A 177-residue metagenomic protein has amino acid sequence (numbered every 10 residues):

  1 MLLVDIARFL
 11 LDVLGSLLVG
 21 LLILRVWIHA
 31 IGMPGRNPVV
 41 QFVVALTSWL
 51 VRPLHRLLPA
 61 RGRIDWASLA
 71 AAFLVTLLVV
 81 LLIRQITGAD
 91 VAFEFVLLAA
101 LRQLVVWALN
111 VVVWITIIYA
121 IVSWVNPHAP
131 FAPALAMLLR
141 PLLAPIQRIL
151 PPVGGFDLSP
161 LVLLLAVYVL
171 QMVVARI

Functional and structural regions predicted by a protein language model:
M1-I177: Selective transmembrane helix interface/packing segments
